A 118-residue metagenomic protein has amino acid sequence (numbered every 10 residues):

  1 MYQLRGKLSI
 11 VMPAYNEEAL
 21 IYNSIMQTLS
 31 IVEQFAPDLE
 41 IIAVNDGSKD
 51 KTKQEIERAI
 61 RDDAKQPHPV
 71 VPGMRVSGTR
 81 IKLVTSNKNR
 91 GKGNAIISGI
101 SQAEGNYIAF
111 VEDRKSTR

Functional and structural regions predicted by a protein language model:
M1-R118: Structured catalytic core of nucleotide-sugar glycosyltransferases
